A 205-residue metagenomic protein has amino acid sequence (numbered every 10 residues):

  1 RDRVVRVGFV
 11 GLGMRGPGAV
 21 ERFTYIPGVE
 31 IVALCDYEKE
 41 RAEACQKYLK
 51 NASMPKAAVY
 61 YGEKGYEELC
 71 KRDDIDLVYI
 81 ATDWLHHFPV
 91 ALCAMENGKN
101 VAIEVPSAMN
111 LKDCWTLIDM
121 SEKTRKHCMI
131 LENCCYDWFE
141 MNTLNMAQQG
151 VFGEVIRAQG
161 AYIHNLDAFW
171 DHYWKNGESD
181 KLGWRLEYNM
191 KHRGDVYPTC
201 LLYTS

Functional and structural regions predicted by a protein language model:
R1-I103, K112-H127: N-terminal glycine-/serine-/threonine-rich beta1-alpha1-beta2 phosphate-ribose binding loop of Rossmann-like
G11, T124-M129, C134-S205: Predominantly a Rossmann-like dinucleotide-binding segment in NAD(P)-dependent oxidoreductases
W84, S107-A108, H164: Short glycine-enriched loops at secondary-structure junctions
E104-P106, E132: Short beta->alpha connector loops at strand-helix junctions that form conserved, small/polar/Pro-enriched
A108-K112, W138: Conserved PLP phosphate-binding loop immediately N-terminal to the Schiff-base lysine helix in PLP-dependent enzymes
